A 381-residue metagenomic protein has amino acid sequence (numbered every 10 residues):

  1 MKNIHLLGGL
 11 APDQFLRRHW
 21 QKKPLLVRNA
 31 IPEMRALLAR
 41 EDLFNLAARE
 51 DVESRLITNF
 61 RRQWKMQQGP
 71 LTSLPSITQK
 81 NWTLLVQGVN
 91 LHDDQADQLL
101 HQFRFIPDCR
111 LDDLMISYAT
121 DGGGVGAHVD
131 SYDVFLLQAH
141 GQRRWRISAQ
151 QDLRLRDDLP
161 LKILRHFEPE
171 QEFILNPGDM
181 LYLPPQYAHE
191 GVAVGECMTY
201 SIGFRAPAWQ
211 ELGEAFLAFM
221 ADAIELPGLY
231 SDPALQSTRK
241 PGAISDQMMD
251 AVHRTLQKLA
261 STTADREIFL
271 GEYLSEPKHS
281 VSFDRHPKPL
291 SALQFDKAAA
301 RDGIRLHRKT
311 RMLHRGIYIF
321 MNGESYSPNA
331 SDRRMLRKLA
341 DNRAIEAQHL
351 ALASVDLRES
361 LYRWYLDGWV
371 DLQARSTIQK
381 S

Functional and structural regions predicted by a protein language model:
M1-M66, I317-K380: N-terminal auxiliary "cap/dimerization" subdomain that precedes the catalytic jelly-roll/cupin core of mononuclear
M1-R18, I31-D179, Y187-L229, A234: Active-site region of the double-stranded beta-helix
H5, G9, A36, Y118 (+5 more regions): Intrinsic-disorder-associated interaction segments
G9, F15-H19, L46, L99-I106 (+5 more regions): Residues that form generic nucleotide/phosphate-binding pockets
H101, H140, A218, D250 (+3 more regions): A broad, structural surface signal
A221-L293: C-terminal amphipathic alpha-helical segment
S261-L339, Y362, Q373-S381: Acidic, low-complexity/disordered tracts enriched in E/D and polar residues
